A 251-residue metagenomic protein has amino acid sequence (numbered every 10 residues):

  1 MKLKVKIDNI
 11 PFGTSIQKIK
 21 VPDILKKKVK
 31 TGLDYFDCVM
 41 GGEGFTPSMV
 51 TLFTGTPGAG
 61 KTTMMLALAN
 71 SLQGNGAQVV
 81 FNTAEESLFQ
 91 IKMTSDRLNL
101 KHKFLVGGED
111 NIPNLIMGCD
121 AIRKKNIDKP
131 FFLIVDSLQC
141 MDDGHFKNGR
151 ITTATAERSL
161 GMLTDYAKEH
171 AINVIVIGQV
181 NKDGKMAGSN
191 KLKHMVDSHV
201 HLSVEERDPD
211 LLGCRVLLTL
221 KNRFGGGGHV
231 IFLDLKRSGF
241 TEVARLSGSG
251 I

Functional and structural regions predicted by a protein language model:
K2-K101, I116-K124, S249: The Walker A/P-loop phosphate-binding site
Q78, K103, D128-F132, E169-V176: Loop/turn-to-beta-strand initiation segments
S87-L88, E109-L115, N181-K185: Short acidic loop-to-helix transition motifs that present clustered carboxylates
M93-S95, H145-K147, A187-S189: Short amphipathic alpha-helical segments
R97-L100, T152, K191-H194: Short, hinge-like loop/turn segments at secondary-structure boundaries
K103-E109, D142-E157: Flexible beta-alpha connector loops of hexameric P-loop NTPases
D136-S137, Q179: Walker B catalytic acidic pair
E157, G161-I251: Phosphate-binding/switch region of NTP-binding enzymes
